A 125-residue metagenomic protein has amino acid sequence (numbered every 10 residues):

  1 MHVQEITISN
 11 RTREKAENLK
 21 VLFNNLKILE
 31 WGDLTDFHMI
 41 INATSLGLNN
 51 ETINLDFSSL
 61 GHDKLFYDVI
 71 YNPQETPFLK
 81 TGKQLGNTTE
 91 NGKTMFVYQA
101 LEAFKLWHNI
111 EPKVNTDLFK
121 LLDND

Functional and structural regions predicted by a protein language model:
M1-H2, L85: Conserved dinucleotide-binding and phosphotransfer motif residues
H2-F23: NAD(P)-binding Rossmann-fold cofactor-contacting core
R11, L55, P112-V114: Short coil/turn linker and secondary-structure boundary residues
A16-L19, F37-I40, Q99-E102: Short, charged, surface-exposed secondary-structure boundary motifs
F23-T89: Rossmann-like adenosine-cofactor binding region
K64-L121: Rossmann-fold NAD(P)-binding glycine/threonine-rich loop
